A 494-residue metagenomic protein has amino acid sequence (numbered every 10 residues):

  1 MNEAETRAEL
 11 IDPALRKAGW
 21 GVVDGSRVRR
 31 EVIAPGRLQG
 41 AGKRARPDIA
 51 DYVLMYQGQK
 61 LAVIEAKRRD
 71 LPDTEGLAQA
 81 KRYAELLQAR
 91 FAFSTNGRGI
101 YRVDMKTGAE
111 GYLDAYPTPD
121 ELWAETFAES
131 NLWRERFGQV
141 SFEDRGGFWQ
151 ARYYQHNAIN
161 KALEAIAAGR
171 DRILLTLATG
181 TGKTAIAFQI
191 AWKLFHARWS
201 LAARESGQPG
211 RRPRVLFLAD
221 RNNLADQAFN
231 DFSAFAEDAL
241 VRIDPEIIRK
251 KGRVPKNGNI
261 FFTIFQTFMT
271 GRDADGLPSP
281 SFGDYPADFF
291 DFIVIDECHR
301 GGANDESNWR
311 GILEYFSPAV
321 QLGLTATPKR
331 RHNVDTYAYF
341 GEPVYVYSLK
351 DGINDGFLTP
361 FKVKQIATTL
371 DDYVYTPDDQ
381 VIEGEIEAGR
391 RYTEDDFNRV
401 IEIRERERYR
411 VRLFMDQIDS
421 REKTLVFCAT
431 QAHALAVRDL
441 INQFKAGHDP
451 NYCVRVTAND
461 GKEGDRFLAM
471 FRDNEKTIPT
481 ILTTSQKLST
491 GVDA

Functional and structural regions predicted by a protein language model:
M1-R214, A219, N223-A239, K256-I260 (+3 more regions): ATP-dependent helicase/translocase motor core
F93-S94, F261-I264, V320-T325, I481-T483: Structural recognition of the conserved hydrophobic beta-strand(s) that form the central parallel beta-sheet of P-loop
A228, G271-A274, C298-W309, V492-A494: Conserved ATPase-coupling elements of RecA-like P-loop NTPase cores
N257-G271, E475-T490: Conserved two-lobed SF2 helicase motor
G283-L322: SF2 helicase catalytic motif II
V334-E422, R438: Interdomain helical connector at the RecA1-RecA2 junction of SF1/SF2 helicase-like NTPases
T430-R455: Conserved helicase motor "Helicase C" RecA-like lobe of SF1/SF2 P-loop NTPases
N459-S485: Conserved helicase ATPase core of P-loop NTP-dependent helicases/translocases
